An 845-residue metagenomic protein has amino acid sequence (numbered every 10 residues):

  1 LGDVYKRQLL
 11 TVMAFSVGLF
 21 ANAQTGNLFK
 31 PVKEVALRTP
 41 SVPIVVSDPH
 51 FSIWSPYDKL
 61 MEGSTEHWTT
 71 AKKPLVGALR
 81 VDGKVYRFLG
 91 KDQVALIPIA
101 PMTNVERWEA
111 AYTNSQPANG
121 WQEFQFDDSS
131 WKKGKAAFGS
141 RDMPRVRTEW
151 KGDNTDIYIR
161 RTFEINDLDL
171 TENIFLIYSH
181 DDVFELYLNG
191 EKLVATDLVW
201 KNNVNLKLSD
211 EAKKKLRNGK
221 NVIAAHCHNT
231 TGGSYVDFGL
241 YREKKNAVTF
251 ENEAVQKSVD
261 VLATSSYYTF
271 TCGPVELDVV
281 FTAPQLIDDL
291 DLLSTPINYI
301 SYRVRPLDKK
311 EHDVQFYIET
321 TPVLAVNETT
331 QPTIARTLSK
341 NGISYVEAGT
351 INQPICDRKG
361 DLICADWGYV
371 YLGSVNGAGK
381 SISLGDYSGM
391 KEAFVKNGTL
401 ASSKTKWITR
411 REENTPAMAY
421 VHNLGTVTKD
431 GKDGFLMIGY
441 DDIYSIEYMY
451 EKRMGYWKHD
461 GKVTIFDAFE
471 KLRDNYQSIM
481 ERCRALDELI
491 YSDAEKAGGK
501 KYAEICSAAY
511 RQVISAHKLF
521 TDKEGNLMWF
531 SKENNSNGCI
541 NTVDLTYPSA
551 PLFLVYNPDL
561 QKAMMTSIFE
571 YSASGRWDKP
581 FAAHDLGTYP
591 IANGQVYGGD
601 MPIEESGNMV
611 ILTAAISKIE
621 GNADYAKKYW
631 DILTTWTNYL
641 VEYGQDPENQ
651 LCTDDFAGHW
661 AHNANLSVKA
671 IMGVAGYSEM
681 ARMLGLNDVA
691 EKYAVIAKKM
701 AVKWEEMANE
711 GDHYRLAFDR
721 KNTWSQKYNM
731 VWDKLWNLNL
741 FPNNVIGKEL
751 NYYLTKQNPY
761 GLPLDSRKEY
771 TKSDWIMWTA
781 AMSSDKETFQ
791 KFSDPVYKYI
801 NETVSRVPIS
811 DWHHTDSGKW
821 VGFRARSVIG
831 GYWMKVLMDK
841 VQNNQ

Functional and structural regions predicted by a protein language model:
L1-Y5: Short, small-residue-biased leader/transition segments that mark boundaries at the very start of proteins
T25-P43, Q93-E123, K245-N252, Q285-L292 (+1 more regions): Acidic/polar, glycine-enriched structural segments that form the non-catalytic walls/loops of the carbohydrate-binding
S52-Y57, F270, S301-L307, G439-D441 (+8 more regions): Well-ordered alpha-helical scaffold segments within catalytic/enzyme domains
I99-A118, W131, D210-A247: An acidic-aromatic loop/edge-strand motif
W131, T155, F163-G190, I223-A225: Aromatic-lined ligand-binding clefts that engage carbohydrates, nucleic acids, or primary amines
D278, A503-A508, H517-D522, N541 (+7 more regions): Aromatic-lined, polymer-binding surfaces characteristic of secreted/periplasmic polysaccharide-degrading enzymes
I343-S402, E533-L545, P551-P558, W577 (+7 more regions): Extended ligand-binding clefts on enzyme/binding-domain cores
H459-M480, G538-P647, N663-Y677, A681: Aromatic-rich carbohydrate-recognition surfaces in CAZymes
